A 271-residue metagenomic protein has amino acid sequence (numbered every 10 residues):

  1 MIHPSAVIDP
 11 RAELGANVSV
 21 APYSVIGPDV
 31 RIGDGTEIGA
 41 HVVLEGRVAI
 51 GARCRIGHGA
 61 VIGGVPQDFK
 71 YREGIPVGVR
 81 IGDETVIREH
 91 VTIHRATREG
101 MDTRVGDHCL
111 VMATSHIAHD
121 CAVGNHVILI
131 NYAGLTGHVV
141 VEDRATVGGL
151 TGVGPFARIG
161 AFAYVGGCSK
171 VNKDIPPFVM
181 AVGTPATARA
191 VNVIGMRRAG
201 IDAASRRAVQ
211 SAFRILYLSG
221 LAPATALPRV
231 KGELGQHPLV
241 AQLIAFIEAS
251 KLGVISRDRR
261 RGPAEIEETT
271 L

Functional and structural regions predicted by a protein language model:
M1-S5, P10-R11, A16-N17, R53 (+7 more regions): Terminal amphipathic alpha-helical/low-complexity segments used for targeting or macromolecular assembly
M1-T187: Structural signal for interior beta-strand "rungs" in well-ordered beta-sheet cores of soluble enzyme domains
